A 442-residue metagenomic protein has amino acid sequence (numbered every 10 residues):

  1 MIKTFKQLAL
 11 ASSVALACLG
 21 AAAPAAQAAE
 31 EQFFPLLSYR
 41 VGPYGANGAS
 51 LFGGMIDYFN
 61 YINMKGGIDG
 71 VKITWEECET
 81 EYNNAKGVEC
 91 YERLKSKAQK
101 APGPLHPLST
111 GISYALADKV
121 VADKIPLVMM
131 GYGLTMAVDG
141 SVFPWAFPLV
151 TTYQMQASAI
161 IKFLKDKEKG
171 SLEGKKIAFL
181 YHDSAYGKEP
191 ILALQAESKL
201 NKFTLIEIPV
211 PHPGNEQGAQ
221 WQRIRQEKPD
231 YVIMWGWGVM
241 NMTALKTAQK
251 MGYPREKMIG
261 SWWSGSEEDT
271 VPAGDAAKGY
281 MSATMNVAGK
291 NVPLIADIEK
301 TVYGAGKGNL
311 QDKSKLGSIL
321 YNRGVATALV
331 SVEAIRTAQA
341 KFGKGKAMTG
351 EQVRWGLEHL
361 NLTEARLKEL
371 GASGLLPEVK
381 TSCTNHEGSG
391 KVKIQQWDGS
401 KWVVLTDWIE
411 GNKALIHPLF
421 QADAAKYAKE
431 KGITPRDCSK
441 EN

Functional and structural regions predicted by a protein language model:
M1-S12: Bacterial N-terminal signal peptides that target proteins for export
L16-Q27: C-terminal segment of classical bacterial N-terminal signal peptides
E31-F33, A46-I56, M64-G140, L149 (+3 more regions): Beta-alpha junction/loop-to-helix N-cap segments that form part of ligand/metal-binding clefts
T80, L127-M129, L134-V138, H212-P213 (+2 more regions): Venus flytrap/periplasmic-binding-protein-like
K86, T135-M136, P144-G252, G289-A296: Extracellular/periplasmic Venus flytrap/periplasmic-binding protein
K95-S109, P126-M130, K176-L180, K228-G238 (+3 more regions): Periplasmic-binding protein-like
A248-A328, D423, P435: Extracellular/periplasmic periplasmic-binding protein-like sensory domains
N309-Y321, V332-D407, G411: Segments of small-molecule ligand-sensing domains
